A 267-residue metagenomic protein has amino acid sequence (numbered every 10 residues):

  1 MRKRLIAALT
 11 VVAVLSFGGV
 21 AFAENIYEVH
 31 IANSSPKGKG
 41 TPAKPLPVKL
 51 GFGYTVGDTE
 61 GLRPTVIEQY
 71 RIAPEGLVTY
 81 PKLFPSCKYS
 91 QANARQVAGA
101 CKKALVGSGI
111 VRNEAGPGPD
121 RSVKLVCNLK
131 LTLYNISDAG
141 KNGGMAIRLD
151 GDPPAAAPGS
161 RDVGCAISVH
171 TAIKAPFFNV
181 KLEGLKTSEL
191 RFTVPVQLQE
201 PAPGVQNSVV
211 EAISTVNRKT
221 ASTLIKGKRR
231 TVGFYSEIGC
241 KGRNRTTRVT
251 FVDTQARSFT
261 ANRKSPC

Functional and structural regions predicted by a protein language model:
M1-L9: Bacterial N-terminal signal peptides that target proteins for export
R2, G19-V20: Intrinsically disordered, compositionally biased charged tails
A8-S16: Bacterial N-terminal signal peptides
F22-C267: Ser/Thr/Pro/Gly-rich, low-complexity intrinsically disordered stalk/linker tracts of secreted and surface-exposed
